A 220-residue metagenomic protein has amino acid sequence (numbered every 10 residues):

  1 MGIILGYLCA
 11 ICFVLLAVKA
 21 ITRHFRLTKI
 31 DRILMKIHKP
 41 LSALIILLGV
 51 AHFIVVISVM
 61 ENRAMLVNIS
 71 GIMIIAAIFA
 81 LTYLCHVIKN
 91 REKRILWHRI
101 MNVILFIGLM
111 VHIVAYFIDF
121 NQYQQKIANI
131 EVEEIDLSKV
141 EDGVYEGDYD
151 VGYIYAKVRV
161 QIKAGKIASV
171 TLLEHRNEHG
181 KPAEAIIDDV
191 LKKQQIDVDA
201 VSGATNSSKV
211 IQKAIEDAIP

Functional and structural regions predicted by a protein language model:
M1-E131: Membrane-embedded alpha-helical bundles that constitute the cytochrome b-like, heme-associated redox core of multi-pass
D136-D142, E146-P220: Active-site- and interface-proximal helix/loop "cap" or "latch" segments in soluble metabolic and energy-transducing
